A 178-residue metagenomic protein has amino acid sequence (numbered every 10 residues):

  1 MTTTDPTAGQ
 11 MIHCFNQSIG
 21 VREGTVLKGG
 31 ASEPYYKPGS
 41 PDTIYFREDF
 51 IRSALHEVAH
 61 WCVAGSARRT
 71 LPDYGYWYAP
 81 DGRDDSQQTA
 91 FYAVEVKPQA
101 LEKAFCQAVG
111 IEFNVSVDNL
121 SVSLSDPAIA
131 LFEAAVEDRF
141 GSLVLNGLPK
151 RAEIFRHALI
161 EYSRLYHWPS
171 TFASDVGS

Functional and structural regions predicted by a protein language model:
M1-G39, Q88-E95: Auxiliary, metal-adjacent structural segments of Zn-dependent hydrolase domains
T3, P38-S53: Short pre-active-site segment immediately N-terminal to the catalytic Zn-binding motif
Y35-D42, Y76-Y78: Helix-loop segments that flank and shape redox-cofactor active sites
R52-G65: Active-site recognition of the HExxH zinc-binding catalytic motif
V63-V96, N114-S123: Post-HEXXH active-site segment of zinc metalloproteases
Y92-Q107: An active-site-proximal "capping" alpha-helix that borders the catalytic cofactor pocket
F105-V117: Substrate-binding/catalytic groove segments of enzymes that remodel or degrade extracellular structural polymers
V117, S121-S178: Pan-zinc metallopeptidase signature
